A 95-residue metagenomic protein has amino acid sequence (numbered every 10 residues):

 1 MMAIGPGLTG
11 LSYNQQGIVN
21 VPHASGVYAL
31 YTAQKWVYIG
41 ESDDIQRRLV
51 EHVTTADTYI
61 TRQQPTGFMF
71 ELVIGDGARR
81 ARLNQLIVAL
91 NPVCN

Functional and structural regions predicted by a protein language model:
M1-D43, R47, E51, I74-V88: GIY-YIG nuclease catalytic motif and its immediate N-terminal context
L49-Y59: Basic, amphipathic alpha-helical patches used to engage nucleic acids or provide basic targeting signals, exemplified
I60-R80: Basic nucleic-acid-binding interfaces
L90-N95: Intrinsically disordered, low-complexity regulatory tails
